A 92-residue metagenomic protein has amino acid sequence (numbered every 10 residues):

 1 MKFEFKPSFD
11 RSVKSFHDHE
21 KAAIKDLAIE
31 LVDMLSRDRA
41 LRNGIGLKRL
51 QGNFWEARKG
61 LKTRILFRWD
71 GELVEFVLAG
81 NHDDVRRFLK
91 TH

Functional and structural regions predicted by a protein language model:
K2-E4, R11-S15, K21-A22, W55-H92: Enriched for short, Lys/Arg-rich terminal
P7, E20-K21, L35-S36: Proteins with a high burden of low-complexity, intrinsically disordered sequence enriched in S/T/G/P/A and R, requiring
R11, D26-E30: Generic recognition of well-ordered alpha-helical segments within structured catalytic/regulatory domains
S15-H17, L27, L41: Hydrophobic alpha-helical segments and their boundary regions
H17-K25, L47, Q51: Short, structured coil/loop segments at alpha-helix boundaries
L27, I45, K90-T91: Extended rod-forming repeat segments used as scaffolds/tethers
E30-R58: A short, surface-exposed loop/turn module that caps and links secondary-structure elements
